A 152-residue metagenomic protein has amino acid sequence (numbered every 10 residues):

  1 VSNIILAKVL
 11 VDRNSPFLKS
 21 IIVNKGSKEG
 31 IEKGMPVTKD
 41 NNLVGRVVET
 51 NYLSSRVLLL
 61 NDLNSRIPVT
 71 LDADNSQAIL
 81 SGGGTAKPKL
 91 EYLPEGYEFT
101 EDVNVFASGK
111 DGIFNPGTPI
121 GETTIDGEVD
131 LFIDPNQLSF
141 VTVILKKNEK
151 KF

Functional and structural regions predicted by a protein language model:
V1-F152: Extracytoplasmic/periplasmic terminal helices and flexible tails
